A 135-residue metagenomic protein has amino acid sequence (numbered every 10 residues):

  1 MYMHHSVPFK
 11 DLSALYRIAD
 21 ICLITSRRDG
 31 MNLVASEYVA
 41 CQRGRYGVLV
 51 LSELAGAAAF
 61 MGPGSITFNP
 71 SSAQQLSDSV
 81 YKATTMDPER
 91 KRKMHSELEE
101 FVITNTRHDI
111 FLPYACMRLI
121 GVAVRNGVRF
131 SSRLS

Functional and structural regions predicted by a protein language model:
M1-K10: Nucleotide-activated donor-binding/catalytic signature segment of Leloir-type glycosyltransferases, i.e., the conserved
H4-H5, H95, H108: Histidine (H) residue identity feature
R17, I21, T25-T104, P113: Catalytic binding pocket for nucleotide-activated donors in carbohydrate/polymer assembly enzymes
M61-P63, S132-S135: Short, intrinsically disordered, low-complexity segments enriched in Ser/Thr and Pro
R107-L134: C-terminal alpha-helical cap of glycosyltransferases
